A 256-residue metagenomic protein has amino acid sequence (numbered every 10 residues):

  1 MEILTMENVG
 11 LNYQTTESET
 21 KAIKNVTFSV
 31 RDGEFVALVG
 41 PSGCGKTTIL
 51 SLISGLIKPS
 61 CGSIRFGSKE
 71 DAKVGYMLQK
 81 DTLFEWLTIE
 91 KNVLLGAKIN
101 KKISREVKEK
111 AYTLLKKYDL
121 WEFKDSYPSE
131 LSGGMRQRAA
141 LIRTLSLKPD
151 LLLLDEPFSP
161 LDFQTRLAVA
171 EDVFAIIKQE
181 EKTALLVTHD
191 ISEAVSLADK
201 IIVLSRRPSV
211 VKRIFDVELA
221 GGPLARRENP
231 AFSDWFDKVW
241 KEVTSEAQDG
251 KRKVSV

Functional and structural regions predicted by a protein language model:
V39-P41: The feature captures the beta-strand-to-loop junction immediately N-terminal to the Walker
S54: Helix-to-loop junction immediately C-terminal to a conserved catalytic motif
G62-A72: Conserved ABC transporter NBD signature motif
L87-L94: Short coil-to-helix segment of the ABC ATPase nucleotide-binding domain corresponding to the Q-loop/switch region
R105-F123, A175: Conserved ABC ATPase "signature" region
Y127-L131, M135: Conserved ABC ATPase signature
S146-D150: A short, proline-enriched helix->beta-strand linker immediately N-terminal to the Walker B motif in ABC-type P-loop
